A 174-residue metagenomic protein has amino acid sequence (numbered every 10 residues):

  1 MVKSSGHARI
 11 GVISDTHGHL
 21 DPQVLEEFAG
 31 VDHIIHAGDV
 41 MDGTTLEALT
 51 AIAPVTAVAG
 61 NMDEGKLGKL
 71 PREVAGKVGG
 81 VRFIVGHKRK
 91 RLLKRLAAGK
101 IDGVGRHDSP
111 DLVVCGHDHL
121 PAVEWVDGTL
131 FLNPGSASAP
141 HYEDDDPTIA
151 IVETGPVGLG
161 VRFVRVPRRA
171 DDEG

Functional and structural regions predicted by a protein language model:
M1-V55, D63-G76, G80, D144-P147 (+1 more regions): N-terminal active-site segment of His-dependent metallophosphoesterases
V2-G11, A75-I84, W125-F131, T154-R162: Beta-strand-turn-beta hairpins that frame and shape the catalytic cleft of phosphate-ester-processing enzymes
V12-S14, H33-D39, T56-N61, I84-H87 (+2 more regions): Active-site neighborhood of phospho(di)ester-bond hydrolases with catalytic His/Asp-centered motifs
H17, M62, S138, P156 (+1 more regions): Residue-level detector of flexible, active-site-proximal loop/helix-junction positions within diverse enzyme catalytic
G18, D42, K90, L120 (+1 more regions): Short active-site segment of divalent metal-dependent hydrolases/proteases that encodes the spacing between
T56, L93-R162: Conserved beta-sheet core of the metallophosphoesterase superfamily
T56-G99, G103-V104, S109: Helix-adjacent hinge/juxtasegments
V161-E173: Short, solvent-exposed aromatic-acidic interface loops
